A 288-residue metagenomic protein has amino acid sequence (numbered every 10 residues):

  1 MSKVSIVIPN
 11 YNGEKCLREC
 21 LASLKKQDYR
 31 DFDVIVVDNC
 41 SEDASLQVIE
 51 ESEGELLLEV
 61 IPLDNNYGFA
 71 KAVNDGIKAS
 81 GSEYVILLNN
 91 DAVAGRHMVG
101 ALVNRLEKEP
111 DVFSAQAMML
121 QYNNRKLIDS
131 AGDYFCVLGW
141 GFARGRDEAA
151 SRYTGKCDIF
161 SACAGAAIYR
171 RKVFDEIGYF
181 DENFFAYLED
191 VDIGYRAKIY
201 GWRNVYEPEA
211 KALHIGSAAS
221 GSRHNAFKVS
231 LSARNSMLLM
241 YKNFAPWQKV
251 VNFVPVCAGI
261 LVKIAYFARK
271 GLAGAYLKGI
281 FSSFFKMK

Functional and structural regions predicted by a protein language model:
A22-D31: Short, acidic, metal-binding catalytic loop of nucleotide-sugar glycosyltransferases
S23, D38-Q47, N65: A conserved acidic beta->alpha catalytic loop
L63-S80, N90, A101: Glycine-rich, basic loop-to-helix element that forms the pyrophosphate-binding segment of sugar-nucleotide handling
V85: Short aromatic/hydrophobic "clamp" motif used to bind/position activated sugar donors
A92-F135: Conserved donor NDP-sugar-binding/catalytic core segment of glycosyltransferases
L127-I128, E148-Y169, D192-I193, G221: A recurrent flexible, glycine/aromatic-enriched loop bordering the glycosyltransferase active site that acts as
F160-L213: A short, conserved alpha-helix in the catalytic core of glycosyltransferases
N204-K288: Active-site-adjacent helix/loop segment of glycosyltransferases that harbors family-specific signature motifs
